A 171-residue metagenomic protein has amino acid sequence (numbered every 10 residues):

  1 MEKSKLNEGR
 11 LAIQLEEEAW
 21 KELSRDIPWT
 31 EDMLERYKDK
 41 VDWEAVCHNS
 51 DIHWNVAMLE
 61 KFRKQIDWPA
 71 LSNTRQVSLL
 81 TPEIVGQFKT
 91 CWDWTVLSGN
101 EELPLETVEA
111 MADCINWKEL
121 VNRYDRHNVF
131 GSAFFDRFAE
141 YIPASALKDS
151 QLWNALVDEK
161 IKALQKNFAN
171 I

Functional and structural regions predicted by a protein language model:
M1-I171: Alpha-helical scaffold segments
